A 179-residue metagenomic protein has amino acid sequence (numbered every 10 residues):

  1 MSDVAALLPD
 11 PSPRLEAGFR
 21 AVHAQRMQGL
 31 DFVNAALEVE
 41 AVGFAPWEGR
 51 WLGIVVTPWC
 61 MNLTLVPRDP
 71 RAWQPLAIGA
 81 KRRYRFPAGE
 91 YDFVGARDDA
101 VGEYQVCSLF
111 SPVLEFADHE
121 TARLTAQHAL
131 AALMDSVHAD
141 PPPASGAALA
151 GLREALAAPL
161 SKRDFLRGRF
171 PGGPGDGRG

Functional and structural regions predicted by a protein language model:
M1-L52: Charge-rich, low-complexity N-terminal segments
E40-P70: Amphipathic, interaction-prone secondary-structure segments
V66-W73, R82-Y84, Y91, R97: Boundary segments of small protein-protein interaction reader/adaptor domains
R85-V113: Short acidic, glycine/tyrosine-flanked loop/strand segments centered on an H-E-D-like triad
H128-D140: Short arginine-rich
D140-G179: Short terminal or interdomain "cap/linker" segment that borders an active site or interface and mediates
